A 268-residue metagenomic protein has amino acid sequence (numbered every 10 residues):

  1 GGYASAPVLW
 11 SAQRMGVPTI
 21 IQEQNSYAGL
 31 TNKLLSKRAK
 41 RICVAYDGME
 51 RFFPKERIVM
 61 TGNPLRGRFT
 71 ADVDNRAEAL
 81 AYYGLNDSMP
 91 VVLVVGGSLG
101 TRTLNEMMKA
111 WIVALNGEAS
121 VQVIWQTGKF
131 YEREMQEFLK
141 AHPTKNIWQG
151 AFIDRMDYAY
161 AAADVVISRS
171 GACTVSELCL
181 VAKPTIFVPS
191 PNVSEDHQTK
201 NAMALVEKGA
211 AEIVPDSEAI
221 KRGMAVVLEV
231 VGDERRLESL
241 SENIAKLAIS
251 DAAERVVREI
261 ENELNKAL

Functional and structural regions predicted by a protein language model:
G1-M15: An aromatic- and histidine-rich active-site surface loop
W10, D157, V175-K183, M203: Short alpha-helical segment that forms part of, or immediately flanks, the ligand-binding pocket in carbohydrate-active
Q13-A77, L85: Active-site-proximal region of nucleotide-activated glycan assembly enzymes, centered on histidine/acidic-rich loops
V17-P18, D164-V165, A182-S190, A210: Structural loop-to-beta junction motif characteristic of Rossmann-like glycosyltransferase folds
D74-A81, L85-S168, T199-A202, E207 (+1 more regions): Donor-nucleotide binding loops and adjacent catalytic segments primarily of GT-B fold Leloir glycosyltransferases
A161-S176, K183-P184: Acidic donor-binding loop of glycosyltransferase active sites
R236-S250: A short, well-ordered alpha-helix in the C-terminal region of glycosyltransferases
I249-L268: C-terminal alpha-helical cap of glycosyltransferases
